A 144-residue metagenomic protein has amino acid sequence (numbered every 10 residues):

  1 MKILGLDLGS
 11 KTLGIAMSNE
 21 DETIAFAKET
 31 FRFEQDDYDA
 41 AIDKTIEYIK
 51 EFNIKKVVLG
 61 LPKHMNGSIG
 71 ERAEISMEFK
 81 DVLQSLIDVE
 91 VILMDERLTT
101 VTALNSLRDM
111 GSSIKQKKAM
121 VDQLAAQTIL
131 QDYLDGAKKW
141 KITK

Functional and structural regions predicted by a protein language model:
K2-L4, K11-K144: Phosphate- and other anionic-substrate recognition elements at nucleic-acid/protein interfaces
